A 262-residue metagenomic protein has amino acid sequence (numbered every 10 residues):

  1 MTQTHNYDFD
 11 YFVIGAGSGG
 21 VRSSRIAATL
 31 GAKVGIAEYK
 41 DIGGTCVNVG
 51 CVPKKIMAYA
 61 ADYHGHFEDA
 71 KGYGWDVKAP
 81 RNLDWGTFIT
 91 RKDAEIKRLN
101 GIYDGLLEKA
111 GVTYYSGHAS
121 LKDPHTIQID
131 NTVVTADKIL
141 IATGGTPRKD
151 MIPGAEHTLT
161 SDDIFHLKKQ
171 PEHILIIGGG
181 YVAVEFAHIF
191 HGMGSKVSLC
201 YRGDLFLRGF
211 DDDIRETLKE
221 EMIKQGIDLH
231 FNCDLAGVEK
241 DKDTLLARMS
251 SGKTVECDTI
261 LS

Functional and structural regions predicted by a protein language model:
T2-F9, R25-A32, A37-Q170, G203-L207 (+3 more regions): Glycine-rich flavin
F9-I36, I176, V182-G192: N-terminal Rossmann-like FAD-binding beta1-loop-alpha1 element of flavoenzymes
Y11-I14, A119, V134-G144, I176-I177 (+2 more regions): Short hydrophobic core segments
G17, H118-S120, G180, C233-G237: Conserved acidic residues
R22, K149-D150, V184-E185, F190 (+2 more regions): Glycine/Thr-rich phosphate-binding loops of Rossmann-like dinucleotide-binding domains
G31, G194-K196, G226: Glycine-centered short loops/turns at secondary-structure junctions
K168-F210: Rossmann-like NAD(P)H-binding beta-loop-alpha module
L235-S262: C-terminal structured domain segments across diverse proteins
